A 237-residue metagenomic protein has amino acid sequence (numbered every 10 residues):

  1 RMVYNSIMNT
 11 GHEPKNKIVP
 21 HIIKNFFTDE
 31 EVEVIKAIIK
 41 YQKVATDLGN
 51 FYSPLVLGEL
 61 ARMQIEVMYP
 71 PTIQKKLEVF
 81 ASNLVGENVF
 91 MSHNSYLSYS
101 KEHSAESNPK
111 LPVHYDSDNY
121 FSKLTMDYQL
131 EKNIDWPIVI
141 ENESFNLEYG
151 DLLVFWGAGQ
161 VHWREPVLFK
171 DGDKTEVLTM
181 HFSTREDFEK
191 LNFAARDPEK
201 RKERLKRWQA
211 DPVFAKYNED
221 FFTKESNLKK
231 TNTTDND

Functional and structural regions predicted by a protein language model:
M2-V85: Non-heme Fe(II)/2-oxoglutarate
K15, M91-S92, F121, L147 (+1 more regions): A generic fold-level signal
P20, F121-K123, T175-V177: A general secondary-structure signal for short beta-strands and their flanking turns/coil in non-transmembrane regions
I22-I23, F90-S92, V139, V154-F155 (+1 more regions): A structural signal for short, well-ordered beta-strand segments and their strand-loop junctions that often border
D29, K101, L130-K132, F182-E186: Non-catalytic surface loops within mature trypsin-like serine protease
L55-M63, I73-I138: Conserved double-stranded beta-helix
E141-D237: Catalytic core of Fe(II)/2-oxoglutarate
